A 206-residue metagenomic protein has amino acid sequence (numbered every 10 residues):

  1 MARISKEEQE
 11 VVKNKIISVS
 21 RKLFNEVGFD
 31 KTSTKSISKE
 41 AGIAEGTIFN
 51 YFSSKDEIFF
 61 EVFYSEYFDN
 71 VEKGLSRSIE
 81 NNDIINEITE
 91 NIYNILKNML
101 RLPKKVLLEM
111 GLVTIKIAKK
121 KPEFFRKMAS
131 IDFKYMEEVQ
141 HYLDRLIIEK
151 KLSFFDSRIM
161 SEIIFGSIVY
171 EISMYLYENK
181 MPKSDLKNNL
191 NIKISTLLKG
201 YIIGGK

Functional and structural regions predicted by a protein language model:
M1-V11, G205-K206: N-terminal intrinsically disordered/low-complexity leader segments
V12-R21, I37, V62-E66, N70 (+1 more regions): Generic hydrophobic, amphipathic alpha-helix propensity
K15, L23-E57, E61-V62: Helix-turn-helix
K15, V19-V27, G74-R77, I163 (+1 more regions): Solvent-exposed, amphipathic alpha-helical segments
E61, L75-K105, M160-I164, K187-L190: Hydrophobic alpha-helical connector segments
E90, N94-R101, E137, H141-I148 (+1 more regions): C-terminal peripheral helix-coil segments that are non-catalytic and often amphipathic
L100-R126, S173-Y177: Amphipathic alpha-helical segments used for helix-helix packing
P122-E149, R158-E162, N188: Amphipathic alpha-helical packing segments from all-alpha helical-bundle domains
